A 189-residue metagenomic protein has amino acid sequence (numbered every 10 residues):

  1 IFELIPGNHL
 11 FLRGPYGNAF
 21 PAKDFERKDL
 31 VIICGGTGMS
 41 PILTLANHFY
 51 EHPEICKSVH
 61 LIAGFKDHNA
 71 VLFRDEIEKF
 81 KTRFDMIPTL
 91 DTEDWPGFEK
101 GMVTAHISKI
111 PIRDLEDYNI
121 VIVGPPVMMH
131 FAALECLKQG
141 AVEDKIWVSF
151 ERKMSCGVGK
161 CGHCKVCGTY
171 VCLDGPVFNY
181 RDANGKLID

Functional and structural regions predicted by a protein language model:
F2-M154: FNR/FR-type flavoprotein reductase catalytic core
F11, P15, F98, C167 (+2 more regions): Residue-level signal for pocket-adjacent positions within structured domains
P21-A22, H52, V171, G175 (+1 more regions): Short amphipathic alpha-helical leader/targeting segments
I33, V177-D189: Short microdomains enriched in Cys/His and/or Lys/Arg
V127, E151-P176: Local cysteine-cluster metal-coordination motifs and their immediate loop/turn environment, predominantly Fe-S cluster
